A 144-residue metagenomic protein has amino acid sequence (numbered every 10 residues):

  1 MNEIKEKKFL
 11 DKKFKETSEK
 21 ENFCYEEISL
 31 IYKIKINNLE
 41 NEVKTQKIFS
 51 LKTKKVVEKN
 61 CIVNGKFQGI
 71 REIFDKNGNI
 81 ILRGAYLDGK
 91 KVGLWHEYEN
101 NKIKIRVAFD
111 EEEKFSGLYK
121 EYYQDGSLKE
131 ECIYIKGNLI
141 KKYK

Functional and structural regions predicted by a protein language model:
M1-K144: Glycine/tyrosine- and acidic-biased, solvent-exposed loop/turn segments at the edges of beta-strands
